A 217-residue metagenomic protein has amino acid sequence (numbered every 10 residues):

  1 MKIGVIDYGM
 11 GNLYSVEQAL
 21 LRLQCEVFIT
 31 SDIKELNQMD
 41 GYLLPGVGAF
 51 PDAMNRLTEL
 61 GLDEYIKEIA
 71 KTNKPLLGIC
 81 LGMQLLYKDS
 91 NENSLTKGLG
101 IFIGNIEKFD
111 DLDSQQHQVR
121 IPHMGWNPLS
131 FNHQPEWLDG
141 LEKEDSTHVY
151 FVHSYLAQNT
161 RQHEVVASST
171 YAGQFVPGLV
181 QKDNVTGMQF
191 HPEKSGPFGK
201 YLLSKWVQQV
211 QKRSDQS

Functional and structural regions predicted by a protein language model:
M1-G4: Extreme N-terminal starter segment of soluble prokaryotic enzymes
E26, G41, P75-L77, H148: Structural signature of beta-strand start/N-cap positions in the alpha/beta core of ABC transporter nucleotide-binding
V27-M39: Short acidic low-complexity segments
F50-H123, S204: Cysteine-nucleophile active-site neighborhood
S90-T170: Pocket-forming structural segment of enzyme catalytic cores
S146, Q181-V185: Beta-strand-turn-beta hairpins that frame and shape the catalytic cleft of phosphate-ester-processing enzymes
Q174-Q181: Short, surface-exposed beta-strand/loop micro-motifs that present aromatic residues
V185-S217: Acyltransferase
